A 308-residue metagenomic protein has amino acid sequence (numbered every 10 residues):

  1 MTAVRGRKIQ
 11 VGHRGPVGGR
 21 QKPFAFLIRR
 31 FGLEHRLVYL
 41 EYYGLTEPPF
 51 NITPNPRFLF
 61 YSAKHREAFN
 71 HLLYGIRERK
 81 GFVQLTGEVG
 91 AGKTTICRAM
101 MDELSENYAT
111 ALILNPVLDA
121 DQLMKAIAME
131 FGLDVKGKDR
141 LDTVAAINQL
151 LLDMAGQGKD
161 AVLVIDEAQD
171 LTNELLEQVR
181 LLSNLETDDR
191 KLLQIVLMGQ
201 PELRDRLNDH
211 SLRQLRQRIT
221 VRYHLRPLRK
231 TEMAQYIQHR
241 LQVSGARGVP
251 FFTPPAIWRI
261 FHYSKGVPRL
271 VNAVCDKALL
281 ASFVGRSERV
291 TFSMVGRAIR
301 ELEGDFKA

Functional and structural regions predicted by a protein language model:
V4-R5, I9, P23-R79, A308: A short, basic N-terminal segment
P48-F50, N107-A109, L118-G137: Conserved NTP-binding/hydrolysis module of P-loop NTPases
R79-A99: Walker A/P-loop nucleotide-binding motif
M101-D102, L203-R218: Short regulatory helix/loop adjacent to the ATP-binding pocket of P-loop NTPases
I113-V117, L207, T220-M233: Conserved AAA+ ATPase "SRH/arginine-finger" region at the nucleotide-binding site
D119-L123, V135-Q178, T187-K191, L228-M233 (+2 more regions): Mid-core helix/loop region of P-loop NTP-binding domains shared across ATPases and GTPases
M129-G132, P201-E202, H210, L228-R247: Conserved AAA+ ATPase "sensor/coupling" helix adjacent to the nucleotide-binding pocket
Q242-A308: C-terminal alpha-helical "lid" subdomain
